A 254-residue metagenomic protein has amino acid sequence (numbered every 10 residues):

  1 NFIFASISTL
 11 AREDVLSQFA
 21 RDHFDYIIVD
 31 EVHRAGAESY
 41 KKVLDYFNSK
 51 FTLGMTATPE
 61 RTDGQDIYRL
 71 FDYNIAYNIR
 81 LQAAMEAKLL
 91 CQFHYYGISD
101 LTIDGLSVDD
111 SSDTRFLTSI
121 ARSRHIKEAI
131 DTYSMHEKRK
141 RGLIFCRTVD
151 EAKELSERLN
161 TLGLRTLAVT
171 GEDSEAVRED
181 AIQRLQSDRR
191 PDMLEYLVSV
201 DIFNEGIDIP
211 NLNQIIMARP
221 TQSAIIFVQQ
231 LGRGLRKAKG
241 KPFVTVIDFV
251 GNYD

Functional and structural regions predicted by a protein language model:
N1-Y26, A37-K42: Conserved helix/coil segment N-terminal to the catalytic DExD/H
I3-S6, K50-A57, Y196-S199: Structural recognition of the conserved hydrophobic beta-strand(s) that form the central parallel beta-sheet of P-loop
R12-D14, K88, L197-L212, G232-R236: SF2 helicase motor core recognition
V15, K153-E154, L164-F203: Conserved helicase ATPase core of P-loop NTP-dependent helicases/translocases
Y26, H33-Y95: Post-DEXD/H (motif II) to motif III coupling segment of the RecA-like Helicase ATP-binding lobe
I75-L143: Conserved interdomain linker/interface between the two RecA-like ATPase lobes of SF2 helicase motors
K140-T148, V169: Conserved RecA-like ASCE P-loop NTPase motor core of nucleic-acid helicases/translocases
S223-Q229, R233-D254: Conserved segment of the helicase C-terminal RecA-like domain
